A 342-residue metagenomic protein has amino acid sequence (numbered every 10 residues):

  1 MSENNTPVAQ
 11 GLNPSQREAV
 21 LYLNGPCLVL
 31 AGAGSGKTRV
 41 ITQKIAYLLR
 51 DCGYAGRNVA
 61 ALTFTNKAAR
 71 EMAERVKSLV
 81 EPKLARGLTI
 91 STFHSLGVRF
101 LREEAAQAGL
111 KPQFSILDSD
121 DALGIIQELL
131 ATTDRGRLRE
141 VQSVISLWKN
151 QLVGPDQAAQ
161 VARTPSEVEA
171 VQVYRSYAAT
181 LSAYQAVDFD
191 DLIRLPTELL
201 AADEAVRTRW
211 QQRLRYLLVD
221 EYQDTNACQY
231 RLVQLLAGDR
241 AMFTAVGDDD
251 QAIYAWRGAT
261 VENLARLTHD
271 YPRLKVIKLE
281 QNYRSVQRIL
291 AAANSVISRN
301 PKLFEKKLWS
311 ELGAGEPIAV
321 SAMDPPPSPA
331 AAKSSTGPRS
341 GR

Functional and structural regions predicted by a protein language model:
S2, V8-A9, Y47, A227-D324: Conserved RecA-like helicase ATPase core segment that couples NTP binding/hydrolysis to strand translocation
S2-P7, N24-C27, A46-Y216, A241 (+5 more regions): A basic/glycine-biased coupling hinge at the interface between accessory DNA-binding modules
A9-N13, R17-A33, R57, A108-S115 (+2 more regions): Inter-lobe coupling/hinge region of RecA-like P-loop helicase motors
Q10-S15, G136-R137, N226: Short helix-coil-helix linker/hinge
G25-Q43, W256: Walker A/P-loop
T38-Y47, M72-A73, Q229-Y230: Motif I (Walker A/P-loop) of helicase-class P-loop NTPases
I41, A61, I90, A245-V246 (+1 more regions): Conserved SAM-binding loop
R213, E221, D248: Walker B catalytic acidic pair
